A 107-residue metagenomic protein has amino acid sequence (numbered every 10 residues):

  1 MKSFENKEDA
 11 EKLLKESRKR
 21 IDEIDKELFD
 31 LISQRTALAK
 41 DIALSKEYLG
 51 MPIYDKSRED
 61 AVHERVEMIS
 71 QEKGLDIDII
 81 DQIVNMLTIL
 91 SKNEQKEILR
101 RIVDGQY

Functional and structural regions predicted by a protein language model:
M1-Y107: Domain-level signature for soluble enzymes in the chorismate/prephenate branch of the shikimate pathway
